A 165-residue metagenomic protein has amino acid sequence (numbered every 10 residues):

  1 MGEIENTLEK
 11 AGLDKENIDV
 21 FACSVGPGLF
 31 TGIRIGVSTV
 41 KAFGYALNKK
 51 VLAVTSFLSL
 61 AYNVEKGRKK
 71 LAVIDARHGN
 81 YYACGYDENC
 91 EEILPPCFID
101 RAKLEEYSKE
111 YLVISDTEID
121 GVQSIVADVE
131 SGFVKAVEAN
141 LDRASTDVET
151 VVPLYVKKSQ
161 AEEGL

Functional and structural regions predicted by a protein language model:
M1-C23, F98, L112-I114: N-terminal beta-alpha supersecondary unit
T7-K10, P27-G28, V73, K109: Short, functional N-terminal and low-complexity linear motifs
V20-V51: DPxDG-like acidic metal-binding loop motif
L52-L165: Oxyanion-binding and handling regions
